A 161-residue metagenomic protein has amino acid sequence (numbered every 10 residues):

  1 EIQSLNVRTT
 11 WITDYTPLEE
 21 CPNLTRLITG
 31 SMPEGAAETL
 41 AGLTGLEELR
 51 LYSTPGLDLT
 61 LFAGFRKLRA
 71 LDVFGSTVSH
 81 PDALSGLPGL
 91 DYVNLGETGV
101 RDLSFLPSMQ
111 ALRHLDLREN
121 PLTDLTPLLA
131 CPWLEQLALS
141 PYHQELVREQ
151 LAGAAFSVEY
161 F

Functional and structural regions predicted by a protein language model:
E1-P17, N23-T39, G45-L61, K67-A83 (+5 more regions): Concave beta-strand-loop units of leucine-rich repeat
